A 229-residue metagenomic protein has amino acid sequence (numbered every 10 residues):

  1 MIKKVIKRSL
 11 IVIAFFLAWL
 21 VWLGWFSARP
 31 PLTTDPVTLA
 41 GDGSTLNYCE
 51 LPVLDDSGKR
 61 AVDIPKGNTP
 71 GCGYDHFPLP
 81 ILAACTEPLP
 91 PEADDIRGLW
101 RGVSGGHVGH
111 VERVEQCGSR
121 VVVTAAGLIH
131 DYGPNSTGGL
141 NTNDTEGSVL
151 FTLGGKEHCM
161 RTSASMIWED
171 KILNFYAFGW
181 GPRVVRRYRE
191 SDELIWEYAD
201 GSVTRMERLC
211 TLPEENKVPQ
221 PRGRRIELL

Functional and structural regions predicted by a protein language model:
M1-K4: N-terminal secretory signal peptides that target proteins for export/translocation
I6-H110, Q116-R120, T211-L229: Amphipathic/hydrophobic helical signal segments and adjacent flexible N-terminal regions that mediate secretion
D35, F77, G106-R161: N-terminal glycine/threonine-rich, aromatic-flanked beta-hairpin/loop signature
A93-V103, N141-T152, S165-N174, R222: Short, basic/low-complexity N-terminal boundary segments at the transition from targeting/disordered tails
S104, A125-G127, A177-G179, D200 (+1 more regions): A mature extracytoplasmic/lumenal domain signature
C159-S191: Acidic, glycine-rich flexible loop segments
Y188-E190, M206-N216: Short beta-strand-to-coil "C-cap" segments at the C-terminal boundary of structured domains/repeats, marking
E193-G201: Short, exposed beta-strand-loop hairpins at the edges of beta-sheets in extracellular/periplasmic proteins
